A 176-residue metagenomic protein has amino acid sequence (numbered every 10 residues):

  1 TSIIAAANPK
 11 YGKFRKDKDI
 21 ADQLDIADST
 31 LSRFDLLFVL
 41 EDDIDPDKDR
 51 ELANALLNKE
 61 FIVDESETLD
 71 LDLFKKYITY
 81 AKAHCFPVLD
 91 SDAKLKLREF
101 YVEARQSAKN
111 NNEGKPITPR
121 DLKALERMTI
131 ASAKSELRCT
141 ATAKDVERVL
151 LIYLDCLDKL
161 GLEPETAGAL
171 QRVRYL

Functional and structural regions predicted by a protein language model:
T1, F14-I26, N110-K115: Conserved Walker
T1-N8, D25-D35, L71-F74, T118-R120: AAA+/SF3 P-loop NTPase mechanochemical coupling elements
A6, F14, I44-K159: Basic, amphipathic alpha-helical bundle interface domains used for macromolecular binding and assembly
N8-D17, A21, T30, A167 (+1 more regions): Conserved ATP-driven motor cores of ASCE-family P-loop NTPases powering translocation/secretion/packaging/pilus
D17-E41, N54-F61: A short helix-turn-beta junction within AAA+ P-loop NTPase domains corresponding to the substrate/partner-engaging
D28, E65-S66, L71, A167-L170: Intrinsically disordered, low-complexity regions
L157-L176: Conserved alpha/beta core segments of nucleic-acid transaction machinery
